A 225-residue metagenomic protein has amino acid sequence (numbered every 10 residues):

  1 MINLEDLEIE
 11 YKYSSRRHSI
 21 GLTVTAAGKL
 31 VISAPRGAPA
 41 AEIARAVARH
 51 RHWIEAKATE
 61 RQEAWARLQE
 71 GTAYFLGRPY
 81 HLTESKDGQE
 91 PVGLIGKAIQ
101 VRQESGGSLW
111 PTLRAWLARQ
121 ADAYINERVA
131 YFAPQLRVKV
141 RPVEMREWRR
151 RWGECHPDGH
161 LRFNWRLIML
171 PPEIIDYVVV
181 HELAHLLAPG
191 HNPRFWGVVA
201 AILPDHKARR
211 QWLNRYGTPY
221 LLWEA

Functional and structural regions predicted by a protein language model:
M1-Y177, L186-A225: Active-site-proximal or metal-binding-adjacent scaffold patches in catalytic folds
E182: Walker B catalytic acidic pair
